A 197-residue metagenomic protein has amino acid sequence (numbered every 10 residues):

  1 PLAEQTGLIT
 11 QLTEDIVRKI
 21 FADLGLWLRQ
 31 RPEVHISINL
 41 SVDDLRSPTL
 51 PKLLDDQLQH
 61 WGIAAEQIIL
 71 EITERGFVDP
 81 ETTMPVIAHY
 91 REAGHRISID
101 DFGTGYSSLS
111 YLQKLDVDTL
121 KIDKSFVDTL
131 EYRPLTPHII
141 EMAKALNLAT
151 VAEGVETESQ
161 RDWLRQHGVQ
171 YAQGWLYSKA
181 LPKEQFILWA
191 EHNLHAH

Functional and structural regions predicted by a protein language model:
P1, S47, K114, Q166 (+1 more regions): Phosphate-coordinating loops and pocket residues in cytosolic domains that bind phosphorylated ligands
P1-Q5, D23, W27, Y90 (+2 more regions): Regulatory and interdomain segments flanking nucleotide-handling catalytic cores in signaling/defense enzymes
T6-T83, G154: Catalytic core of bacterial c-di-GMP phosphodiesterases, primarily the EAL and HD-GYP domains, capturing alpha-helical
L12-D15, Y132-H138: Conserved acetyl-CoA-binding loop-helix of GNAT-fold acetyltransferases
I16, I20, I139, F186-W189: Hydrophobic side chains in well-ordered alpha-helices of soluble proteins
I36, D55-L130, M142, L146-A180: The catalytic core of metal-dependent phosphodiesterases that act on cyclic dinucleotides
R165, A180-H197: C-terminal helical cap(s) of enzyme catalytic domains, especially alpha/beta-barrels
